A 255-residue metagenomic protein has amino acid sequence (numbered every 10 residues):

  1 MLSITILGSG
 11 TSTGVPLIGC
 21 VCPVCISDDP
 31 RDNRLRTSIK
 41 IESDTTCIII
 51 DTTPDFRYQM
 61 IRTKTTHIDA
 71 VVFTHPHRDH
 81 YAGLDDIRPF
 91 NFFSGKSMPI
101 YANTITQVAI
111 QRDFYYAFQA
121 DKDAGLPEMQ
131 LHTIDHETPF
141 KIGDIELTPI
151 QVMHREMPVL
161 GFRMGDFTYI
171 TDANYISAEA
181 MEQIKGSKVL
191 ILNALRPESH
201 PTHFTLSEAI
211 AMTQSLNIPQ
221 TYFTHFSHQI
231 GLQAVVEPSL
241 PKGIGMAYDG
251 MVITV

Functional and structural regions predicted by a protein language model:
M1-I170, E179, V236-T254: Binuclear metal-dependent hydrolase catalytic cores
Y175-V255: Cap/insert and terminal regions of metallo-dependent hydrolase folds
